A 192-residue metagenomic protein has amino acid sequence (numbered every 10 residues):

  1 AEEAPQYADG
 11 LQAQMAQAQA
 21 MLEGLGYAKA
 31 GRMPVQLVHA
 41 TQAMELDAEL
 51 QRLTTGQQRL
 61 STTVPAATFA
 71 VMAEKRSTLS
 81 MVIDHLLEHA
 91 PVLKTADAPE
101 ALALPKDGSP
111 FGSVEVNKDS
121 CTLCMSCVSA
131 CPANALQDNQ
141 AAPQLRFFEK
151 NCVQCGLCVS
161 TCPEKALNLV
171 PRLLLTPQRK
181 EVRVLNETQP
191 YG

Functional and structural regions predicted by a protein language model:
A1: Histidine-anchored nucleotide/phosphate-binding helix
A4-L11, E23-Q140, N151, S160-G192: Ferredoxin-type iron-sulfur electron-transfer modules and their immediate structural context
Q12-A16: Short, surface-exposed alpha-helical segments at coil->helix boundaries
A20: Catalytic machinery of carbohydrate-active enzymes, primarily nucleotide-sugar-dependent glycosyltransferases
R146-F148: Accessory beta->alpha helical hairpin/"wing" motif in late/C-terminal subdomains of nucleic-acid enzymes
L157: Conserved SAM/SAH-binding loop-helix junction of Class I S-adenosyl-L-methionine-dependent methyltransferases
